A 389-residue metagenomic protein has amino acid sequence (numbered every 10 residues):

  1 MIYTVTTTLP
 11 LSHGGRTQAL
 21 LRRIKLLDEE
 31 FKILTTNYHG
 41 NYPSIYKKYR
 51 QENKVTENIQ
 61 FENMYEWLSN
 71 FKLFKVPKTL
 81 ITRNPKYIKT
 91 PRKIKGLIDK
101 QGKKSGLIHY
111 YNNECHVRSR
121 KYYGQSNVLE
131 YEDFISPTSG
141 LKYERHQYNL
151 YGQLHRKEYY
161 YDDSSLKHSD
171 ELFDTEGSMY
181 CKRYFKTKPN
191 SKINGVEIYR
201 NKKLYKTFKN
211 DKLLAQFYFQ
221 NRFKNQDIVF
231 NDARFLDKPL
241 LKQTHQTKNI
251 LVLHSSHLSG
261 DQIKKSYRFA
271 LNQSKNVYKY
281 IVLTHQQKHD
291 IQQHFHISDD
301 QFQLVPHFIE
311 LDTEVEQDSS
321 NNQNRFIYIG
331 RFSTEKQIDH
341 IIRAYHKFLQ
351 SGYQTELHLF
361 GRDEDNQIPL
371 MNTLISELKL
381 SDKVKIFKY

Functional and structural regions predicted by a protein language model:
K206-K212, Q216-L236: Short N-terminal targeting/anchoring amphipathic segment
Q216-K224, S256-Y280: Membrane-proximal helix-turn-helix segments that form the acceptor-binding/catalytic region of lipid-linked
D237-K238, T247-K265: A short, histidine- and acid-enriched strand-loop-helix "catalytic/donor-clamping" loop that lines the nucleotide-sugar
G260-K264, F308-N324: Acidic anion/phosphate-binding donor-loop and adjacent secondary structure in glycosyltransferase catalytic cores
S274-F302: A short, active-site helix/loop in glycosyltransferases that binds the activated sugar's phosphate group
Q317-K336, I342-Y345: Conserved donor-binding/catalytic core segment of Leloir-type glycosyltransferases
E356-P369: Glycosyltransferase donor-sugar binding loop
I368-Y389: Nucleotide-activated donor-binding/catalytic signature segment of Leloir-type glycosyltransferases, i.e., the conserved
